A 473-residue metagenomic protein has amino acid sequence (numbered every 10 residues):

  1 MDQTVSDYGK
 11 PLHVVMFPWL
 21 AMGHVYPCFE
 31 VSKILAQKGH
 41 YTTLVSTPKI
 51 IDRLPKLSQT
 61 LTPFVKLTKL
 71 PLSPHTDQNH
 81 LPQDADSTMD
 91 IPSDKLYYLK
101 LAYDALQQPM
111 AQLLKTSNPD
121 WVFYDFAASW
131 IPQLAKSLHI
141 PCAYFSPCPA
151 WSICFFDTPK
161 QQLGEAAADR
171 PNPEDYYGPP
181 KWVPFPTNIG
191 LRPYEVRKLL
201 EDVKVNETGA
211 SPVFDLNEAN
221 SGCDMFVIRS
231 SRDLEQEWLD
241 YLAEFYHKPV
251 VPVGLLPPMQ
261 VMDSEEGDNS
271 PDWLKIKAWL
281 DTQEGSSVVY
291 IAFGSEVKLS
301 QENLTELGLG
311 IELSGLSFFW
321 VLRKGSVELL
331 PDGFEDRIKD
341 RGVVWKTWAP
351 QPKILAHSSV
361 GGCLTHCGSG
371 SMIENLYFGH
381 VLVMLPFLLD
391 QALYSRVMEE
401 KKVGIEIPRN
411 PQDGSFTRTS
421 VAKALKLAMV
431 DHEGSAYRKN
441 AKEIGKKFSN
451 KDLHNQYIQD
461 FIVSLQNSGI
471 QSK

Functional and structural regions predicted by a protein language model:
M1-K473: Glycosyltransferase specificity loop/lid
